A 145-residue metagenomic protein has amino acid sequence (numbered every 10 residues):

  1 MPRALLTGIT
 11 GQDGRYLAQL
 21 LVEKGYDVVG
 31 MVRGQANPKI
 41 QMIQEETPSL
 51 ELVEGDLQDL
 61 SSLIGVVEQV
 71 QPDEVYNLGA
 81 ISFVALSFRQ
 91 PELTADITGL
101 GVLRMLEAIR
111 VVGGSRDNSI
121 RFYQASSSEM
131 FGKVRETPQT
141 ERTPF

Functional and structural regions predicted by a protein language model:
M1-F145: N-terminal Rossmann-like NAD(P)+-binding domain of SDR-like oxidoreductases, especially those catalyzing
